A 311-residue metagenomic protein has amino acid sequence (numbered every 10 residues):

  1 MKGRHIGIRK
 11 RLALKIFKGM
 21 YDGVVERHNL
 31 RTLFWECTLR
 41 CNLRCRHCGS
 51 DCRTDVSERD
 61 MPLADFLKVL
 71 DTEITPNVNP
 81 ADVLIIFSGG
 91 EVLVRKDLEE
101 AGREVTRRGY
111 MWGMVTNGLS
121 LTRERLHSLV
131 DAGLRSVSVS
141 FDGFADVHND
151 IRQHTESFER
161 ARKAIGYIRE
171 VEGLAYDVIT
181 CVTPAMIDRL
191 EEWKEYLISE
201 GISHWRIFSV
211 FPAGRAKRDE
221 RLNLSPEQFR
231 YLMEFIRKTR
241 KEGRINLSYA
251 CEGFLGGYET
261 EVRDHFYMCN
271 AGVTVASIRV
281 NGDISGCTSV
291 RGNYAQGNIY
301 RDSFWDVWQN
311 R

Functional and structural regions predicted by a protein language model:
M1, T54-S57, M61, D131-A132 (+6 more regions): Radical SAM enzyme [4Fe-4S]-AdoMet core and its adjacent flexible, acidic and glycine-rich loops/tails across
G3, G7-S136, L224: Conserved alpha-helical substructure of the radical SAM core
L12-N29, D283, S289-R311: Flexible mid-to-C-terminal extensions adjoining Fe-S/redox cofactors in radical SAM and related proteins
R31-E36, G253-Y258, R311: Short, intrinsically disordered, charge-biased short linear motifs at domain edges
